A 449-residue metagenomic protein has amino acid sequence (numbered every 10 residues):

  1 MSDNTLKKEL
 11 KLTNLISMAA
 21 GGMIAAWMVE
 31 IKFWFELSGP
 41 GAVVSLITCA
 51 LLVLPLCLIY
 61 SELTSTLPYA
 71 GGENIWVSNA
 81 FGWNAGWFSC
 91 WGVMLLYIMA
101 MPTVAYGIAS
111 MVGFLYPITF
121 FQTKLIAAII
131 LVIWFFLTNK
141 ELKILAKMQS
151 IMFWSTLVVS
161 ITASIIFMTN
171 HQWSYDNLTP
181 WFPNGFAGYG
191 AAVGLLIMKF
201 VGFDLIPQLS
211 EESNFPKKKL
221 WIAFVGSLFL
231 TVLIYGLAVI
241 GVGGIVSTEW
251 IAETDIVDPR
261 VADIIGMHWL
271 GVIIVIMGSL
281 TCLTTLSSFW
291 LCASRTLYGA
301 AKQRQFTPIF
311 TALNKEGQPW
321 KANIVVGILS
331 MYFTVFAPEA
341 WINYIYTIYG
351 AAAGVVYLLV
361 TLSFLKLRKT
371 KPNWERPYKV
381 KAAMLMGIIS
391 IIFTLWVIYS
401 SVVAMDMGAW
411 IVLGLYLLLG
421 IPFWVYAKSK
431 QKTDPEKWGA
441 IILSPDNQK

Functional and structural regions predicted by a protein language model:
M1-G41, S45, V53-L58, Y69-A70 (+4 more regions): Membrane-interface "cap" regions at the ends of multi-pass membrane proteins
L12, P183, I309-W320, Y357-D406: C-terminal membrane-solvent junction of multi-pass transporters and transport-like membrane proteins
A26-I118, Q122-T123, S227-T231, A409-L419: Extracellular loop-to-transmembrane helix junctions
A42-V43, P117-Q122, S150-I276: Helix-loop-helix junctions that connect adjacent transmembrane segments in multi-pass membrane transporters
T48, I348, A352-A353, L365-K366 (+1 more regions): A generic transmembrane alpha-helix motif of multi-pass inner-membrane proteins
I75-W76, G82, F114-I118, V225-F289 (+1 more regions): TM-loop-TM module centered on a large, flexible mid-protein loop between adjacent transmembrane helices in multi-pass
G92-Y106, F200, L205-S213, G271-T307 (+1 more regions): Membrane-helix boundary/coupling elements in multi-pass transport proteins
Q122-H171, P180-F186, F224-F229, Y349-L359 (+2 more regions): Membrane-interface loop-to-helix entry segments
